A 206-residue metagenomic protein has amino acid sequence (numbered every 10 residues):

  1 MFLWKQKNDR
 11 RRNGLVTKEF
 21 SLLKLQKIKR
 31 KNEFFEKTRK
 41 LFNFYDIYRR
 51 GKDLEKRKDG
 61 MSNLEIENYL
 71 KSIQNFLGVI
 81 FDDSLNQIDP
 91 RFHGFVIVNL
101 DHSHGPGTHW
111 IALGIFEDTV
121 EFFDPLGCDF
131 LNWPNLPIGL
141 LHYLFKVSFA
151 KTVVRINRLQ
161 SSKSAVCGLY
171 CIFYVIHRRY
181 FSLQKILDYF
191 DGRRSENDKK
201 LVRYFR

Functional and structural regions predicted by a protein language model:
V16-S21, F35: Intrinsically disordered, low-complexity segments enriched in serine/proline and basic residues
L25-R39: Cationic, amphipathic, low-complexity segments that mediate targeting or membrane/lipid association
R39-V120: Cysteine protease catalytic domains with a Cys-His-Asp triad
F95-Y180: Cysteine protease-like catalytic core of ubiquitin/ubiquitin-like
Y174-R206: Contiguous terminal or domain-adjacent regions that often encompass a lipid-handling module or interaction segment
